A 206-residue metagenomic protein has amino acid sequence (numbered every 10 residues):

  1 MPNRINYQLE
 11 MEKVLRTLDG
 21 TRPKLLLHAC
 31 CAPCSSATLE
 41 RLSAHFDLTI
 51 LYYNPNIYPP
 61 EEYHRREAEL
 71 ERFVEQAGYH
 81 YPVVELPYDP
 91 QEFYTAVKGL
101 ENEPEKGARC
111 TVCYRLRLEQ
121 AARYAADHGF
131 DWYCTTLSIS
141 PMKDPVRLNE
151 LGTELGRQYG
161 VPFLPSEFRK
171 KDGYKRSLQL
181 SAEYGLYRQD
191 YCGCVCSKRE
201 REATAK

Functional and structural regions predicted by a protein language model:
M1-K206: Nucleotide-activated chemistry modules centered on ATP-dependent adenylation/adenylyltransferase
